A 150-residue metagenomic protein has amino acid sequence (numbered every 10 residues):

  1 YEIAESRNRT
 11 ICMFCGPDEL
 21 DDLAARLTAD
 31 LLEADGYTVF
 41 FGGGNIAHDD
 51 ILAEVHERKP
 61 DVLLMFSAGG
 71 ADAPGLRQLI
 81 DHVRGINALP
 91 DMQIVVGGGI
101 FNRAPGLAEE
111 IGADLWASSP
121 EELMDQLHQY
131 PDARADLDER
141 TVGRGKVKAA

Functional and structural regions predicted by a protein language model:
Y1-L31, D35: Long amphipathic N-terminal alpha/beta scaffold segment
D18-L20, G42, V95: Residue-level marker of alpha-helix boundaries and capping positions
D21, A73, Q126: Glycine/Thr-rich phosphate-binding loops of Rossmann-like dinucleotide-binding domains
L31-E33, I46-L107: Cofactor-cradling patches in redox/metallo enzymes
T38, K59-D61, I111-D114: Glycine-enriched alpha-helix->loop->beta-strand junction motifs that scaffold or abut catalytic
V39-I46: Short hydrophobic/Thr-rich beta-strand motif most characteristic of the beta2 strand and flanking loop of CheY-like
G43, F66, S118-P120: Short beta->alpha connector loops at strand-helix junctions that form conserved, small/polar/Pro-enriched
G99-A150: Peripheral docking tails and interdomain loops at the edges of cofactor- or intermediate-handling domains
